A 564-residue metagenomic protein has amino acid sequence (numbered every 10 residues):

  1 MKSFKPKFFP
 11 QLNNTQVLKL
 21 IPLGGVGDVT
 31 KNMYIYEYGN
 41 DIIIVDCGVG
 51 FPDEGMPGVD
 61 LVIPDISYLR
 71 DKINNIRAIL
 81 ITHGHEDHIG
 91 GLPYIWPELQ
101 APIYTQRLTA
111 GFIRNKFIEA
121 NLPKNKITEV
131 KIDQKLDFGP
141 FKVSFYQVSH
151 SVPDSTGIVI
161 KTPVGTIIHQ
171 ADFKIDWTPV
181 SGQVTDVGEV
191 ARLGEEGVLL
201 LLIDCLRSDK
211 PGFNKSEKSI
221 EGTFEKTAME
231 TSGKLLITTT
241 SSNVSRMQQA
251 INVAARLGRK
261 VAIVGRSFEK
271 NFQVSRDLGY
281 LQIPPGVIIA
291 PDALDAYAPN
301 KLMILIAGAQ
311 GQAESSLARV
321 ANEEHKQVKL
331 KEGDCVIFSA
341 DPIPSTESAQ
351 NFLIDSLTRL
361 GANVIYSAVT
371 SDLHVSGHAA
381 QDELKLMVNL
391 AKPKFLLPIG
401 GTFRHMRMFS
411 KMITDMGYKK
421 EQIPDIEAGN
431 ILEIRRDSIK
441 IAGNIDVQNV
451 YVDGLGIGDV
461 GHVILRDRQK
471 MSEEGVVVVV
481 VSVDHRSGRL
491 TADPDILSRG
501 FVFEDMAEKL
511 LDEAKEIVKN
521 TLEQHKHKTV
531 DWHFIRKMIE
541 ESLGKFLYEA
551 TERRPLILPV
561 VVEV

Functional and structural regions predicted by a protein language model:
K2-L80, H85-Y297, S315-K329, S348-F352: His/Asp/Glu-rich metal-coordinating catalytic cores of metallo-dependent phosphodiesterases/hydrolases acting on
V26, G50-E54, N75-I76, Y366-V369 (+3 more regions): A glycine- and charged-residue-rich anion-binding loop/surface
F117, I413, L547: Conserved hydrophobic residues forming the short capping helix/wall of the S-adenosyl-L-methionine
K131, E427, R553-I557: Short Gly/Ser/Thr- and Asp/Glu-enriched loop/turn motifs at secondary-structure junctions
P140, S155-G157, K301, E474-V478 (+1 more regions): Broad gene-expression machinery/nucleic-acid interaction feature
K210-L373, A379-E513, I517-T529, R536 (+1 more regions): Hard-cation-handling environments
T529-R536, E540-V564: C-terminal tails and terminal domains of large nucleic-acid-associated and other macromolecular-machine proteins
